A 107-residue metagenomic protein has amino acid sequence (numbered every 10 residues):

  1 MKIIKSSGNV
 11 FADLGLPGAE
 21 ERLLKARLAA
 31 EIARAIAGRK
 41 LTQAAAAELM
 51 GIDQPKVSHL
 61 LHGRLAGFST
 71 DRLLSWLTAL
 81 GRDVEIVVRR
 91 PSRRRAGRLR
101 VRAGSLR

Functional and structural regions predicted by a protein language model:
M1-A30, P91-R107: N-terminal flexible/basic segments that precede or flank functional cores
G15, A37, H62, T78-G81: Signal for well-folded cores of large energy- and translation-related assemblies
K25-L41: Short, amphipathic alpha-helical "recognition" segments used to contact nucleic acids or chromatin
L41-S58: Short alpha-helical DNA-recognition segment
L61, V88: DNA major-groove recognition helix of helix-turn-helix
R64-S69: Short, solvent-exposed alpha-helical "recognition" segments
T70-V87: DNA major-groove recognition helix of helix-turn-helix/homeodomain DNA-binding modules
